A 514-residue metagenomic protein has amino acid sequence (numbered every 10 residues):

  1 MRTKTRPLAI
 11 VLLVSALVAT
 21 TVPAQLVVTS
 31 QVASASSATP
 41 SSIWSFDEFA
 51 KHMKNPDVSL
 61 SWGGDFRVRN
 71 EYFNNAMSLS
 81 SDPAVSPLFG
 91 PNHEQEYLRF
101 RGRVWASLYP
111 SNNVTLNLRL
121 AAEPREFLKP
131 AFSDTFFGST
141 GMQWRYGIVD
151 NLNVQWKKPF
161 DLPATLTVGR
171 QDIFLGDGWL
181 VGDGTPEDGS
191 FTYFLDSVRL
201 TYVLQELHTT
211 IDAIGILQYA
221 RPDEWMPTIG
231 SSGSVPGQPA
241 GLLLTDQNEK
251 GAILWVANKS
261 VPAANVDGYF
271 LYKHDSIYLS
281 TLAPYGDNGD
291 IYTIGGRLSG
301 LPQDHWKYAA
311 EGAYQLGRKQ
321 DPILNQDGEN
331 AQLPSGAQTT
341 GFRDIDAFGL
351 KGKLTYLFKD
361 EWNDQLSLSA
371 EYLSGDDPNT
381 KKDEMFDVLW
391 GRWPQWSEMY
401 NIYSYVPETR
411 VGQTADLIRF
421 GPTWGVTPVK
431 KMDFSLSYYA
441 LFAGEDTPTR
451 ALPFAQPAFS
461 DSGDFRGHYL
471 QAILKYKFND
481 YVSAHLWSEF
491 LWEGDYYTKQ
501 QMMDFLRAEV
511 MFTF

Functional and structural regions predicted by a protein language model:
R2-Q95, W105, Y109-S111, W362-L366 (+1 more regions): N-terminal periplasmic/intermembrane-space "pro-region" immediately following the signal or transit peptide
V27, F160-L166, G184-T380, T427 (+5 more regions): Signature for the C-terminal beta-barrel architecture of outer-membrane proteins
P40, Y72-F100, S107-L162, L175-P186 (+6 more regions): Surface-exposed loop and membrane-interface regions of Gram-negative outer-membrane beta-barrel proteins
N153, P422, S435, G467-K477 (+2 more regions): Conserved C-terminal beta-signal and adjacent last beta-strands/turns of outer-membrane beta-barrel proteins
T380-D416: Flexible glycine-rich, low-complexity coil/linker segments exposed to the extracellular/periplasmic environment
M385-L389, Y438-G444, R450-Q456, F490-W492: Active/binding-pocket-proximal capping segment
E408-T449, F465, R507: Exposed, low-structure sequence patches enriched in small/polar residues
M502-F514: Outer-membrane beta-barrel "beta-signal"
